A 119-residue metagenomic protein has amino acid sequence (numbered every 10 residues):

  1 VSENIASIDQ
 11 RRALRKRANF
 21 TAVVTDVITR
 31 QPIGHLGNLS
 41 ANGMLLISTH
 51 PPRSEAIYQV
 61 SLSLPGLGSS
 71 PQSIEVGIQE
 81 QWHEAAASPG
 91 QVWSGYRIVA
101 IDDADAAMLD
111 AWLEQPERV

Functional and structural regions predicted by a protein language model:
V1-L39, A111-V119: N-terminal helix initiation/capping motif
A18-Q59, W93-G95: Short strand-loop-strand
V27, P65-L67, H83-A85, I101-D103: Short coil/turn motifs at secondary-structure junctions
I33-L36, I74-H83: Short beta-strand-centered aromatic/proline hotspots
A41, W82-P89: Short, conserved beta-turn/loop elements at beta-strand boundaries and strand-helix junctions
P65-E75: Short, Lys/Arg- and Gly-enriched loop/turn segments at beta-strand edges
A87-V119: C-terminal output/interaction extensions
